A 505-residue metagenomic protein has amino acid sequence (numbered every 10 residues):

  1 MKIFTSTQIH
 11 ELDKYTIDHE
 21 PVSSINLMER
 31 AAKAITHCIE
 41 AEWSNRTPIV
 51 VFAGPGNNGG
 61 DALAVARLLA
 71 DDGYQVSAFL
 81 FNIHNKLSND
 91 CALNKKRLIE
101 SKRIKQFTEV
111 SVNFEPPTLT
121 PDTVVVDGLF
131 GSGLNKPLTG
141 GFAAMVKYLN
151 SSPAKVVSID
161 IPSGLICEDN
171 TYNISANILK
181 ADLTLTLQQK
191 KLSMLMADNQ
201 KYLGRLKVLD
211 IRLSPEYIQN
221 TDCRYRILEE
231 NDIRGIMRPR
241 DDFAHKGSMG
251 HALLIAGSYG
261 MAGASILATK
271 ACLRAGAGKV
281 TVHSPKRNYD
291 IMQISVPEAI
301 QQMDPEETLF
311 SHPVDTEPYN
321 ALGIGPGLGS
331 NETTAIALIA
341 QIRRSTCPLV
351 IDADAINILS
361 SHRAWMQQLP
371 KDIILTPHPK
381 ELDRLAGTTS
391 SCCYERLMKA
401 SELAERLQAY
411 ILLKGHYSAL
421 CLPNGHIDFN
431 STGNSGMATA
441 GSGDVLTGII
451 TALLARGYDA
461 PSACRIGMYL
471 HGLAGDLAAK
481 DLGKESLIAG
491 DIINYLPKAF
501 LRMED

Functional and structural regions predicted by a protein language model:
M1-N82, S88, L183, M194-L349 (+2 more regions): Small-residue (G/A/S/T)-rich helix-start motifs and N-terminal tracts that mark the onset
T36-L129, P137-I159, A337, S345: Nucleotide and nucleotide-moiety/phosphate-recognizing core
L87-D90, G141, A176-L179, I488-D491: Short acidic-hydrophobic sequence patches enriched in Asp/Glu that either
K105-N113, T139, G164-N170, I233-R238 (+2 more regions): Short gly/ser/thr-rich secondary-structure transition/capping motifs
D122-V124, L129-C223: Internal gly/pro-rich beta-alpha loop/helix module that stabilizes soluble enzyme cofactors or their anionic handles
